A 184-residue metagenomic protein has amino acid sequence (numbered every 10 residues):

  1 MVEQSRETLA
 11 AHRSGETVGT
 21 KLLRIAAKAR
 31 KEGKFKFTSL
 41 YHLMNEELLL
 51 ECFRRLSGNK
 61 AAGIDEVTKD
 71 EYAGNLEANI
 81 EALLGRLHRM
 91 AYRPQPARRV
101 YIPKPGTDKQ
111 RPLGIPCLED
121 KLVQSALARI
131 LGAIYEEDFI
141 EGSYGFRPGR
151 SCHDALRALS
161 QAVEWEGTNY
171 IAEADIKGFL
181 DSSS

Functional and structural regions predicted by a protein language model:
E3-S184: Conserved pre-catalytic core of RNA-dependent polymerases
